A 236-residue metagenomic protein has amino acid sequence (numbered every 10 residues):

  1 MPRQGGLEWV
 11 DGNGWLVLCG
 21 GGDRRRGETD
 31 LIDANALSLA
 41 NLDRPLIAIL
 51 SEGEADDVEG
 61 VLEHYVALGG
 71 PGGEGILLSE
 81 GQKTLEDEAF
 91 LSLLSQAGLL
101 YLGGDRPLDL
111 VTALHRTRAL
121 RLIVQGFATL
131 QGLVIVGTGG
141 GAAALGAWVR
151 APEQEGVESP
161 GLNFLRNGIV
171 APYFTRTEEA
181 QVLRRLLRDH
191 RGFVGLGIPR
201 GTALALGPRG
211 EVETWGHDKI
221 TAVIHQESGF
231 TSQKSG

Functional and structural regions predicted by a protein language model:
M1-L42, V58-E59, V149-G236: C-terminal and late-domain segments of enzyme folds
M1-L99, G103: N-terminal beta1-alpha1 cap of cysteine-dependent amidohydrolase-like domains
L37, L62, F90-L91, L120-F127 (+1 more regions): Short amphipathic alpha-helical segments and helix-helix/interface helices
L46, G132-V134, V194: Proline-centered loop/turn at the N-terminus of a beta-strand
I47, L100, G139, V170 (+1 more regions): A residue-level signal for conserved active-site and pocket-lining positions in enzyme catalytic cores
G103, D109-Q181: Class I SAM-dependent methyltransferase SAM-binding "motif I" and its flanking Rossmann-like core
